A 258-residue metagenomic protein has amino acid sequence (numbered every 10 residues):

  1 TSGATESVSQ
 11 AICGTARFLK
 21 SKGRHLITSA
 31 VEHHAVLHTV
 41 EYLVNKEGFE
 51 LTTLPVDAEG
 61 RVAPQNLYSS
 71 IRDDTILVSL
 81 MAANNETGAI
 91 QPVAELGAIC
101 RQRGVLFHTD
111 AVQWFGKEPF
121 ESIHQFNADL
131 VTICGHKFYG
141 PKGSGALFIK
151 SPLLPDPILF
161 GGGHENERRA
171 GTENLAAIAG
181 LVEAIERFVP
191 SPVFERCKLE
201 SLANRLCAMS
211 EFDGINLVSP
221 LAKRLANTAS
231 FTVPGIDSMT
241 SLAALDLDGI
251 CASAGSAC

Functional and structural regions predicted by a protein language model:
T1-C258: Pyridoxal 5′-phosphate
